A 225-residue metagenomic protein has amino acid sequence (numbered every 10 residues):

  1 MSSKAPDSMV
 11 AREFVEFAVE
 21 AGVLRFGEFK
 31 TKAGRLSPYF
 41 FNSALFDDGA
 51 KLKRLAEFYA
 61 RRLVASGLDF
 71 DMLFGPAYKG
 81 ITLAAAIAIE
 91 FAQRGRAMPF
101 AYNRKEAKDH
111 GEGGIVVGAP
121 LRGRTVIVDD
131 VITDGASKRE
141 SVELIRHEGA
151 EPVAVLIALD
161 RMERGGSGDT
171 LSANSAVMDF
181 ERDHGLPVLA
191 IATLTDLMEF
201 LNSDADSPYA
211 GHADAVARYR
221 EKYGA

Functional and structural regions predicted by a protein language model:
M1-V128, T133-A225: PRPP-associated nucleotide enzymes
